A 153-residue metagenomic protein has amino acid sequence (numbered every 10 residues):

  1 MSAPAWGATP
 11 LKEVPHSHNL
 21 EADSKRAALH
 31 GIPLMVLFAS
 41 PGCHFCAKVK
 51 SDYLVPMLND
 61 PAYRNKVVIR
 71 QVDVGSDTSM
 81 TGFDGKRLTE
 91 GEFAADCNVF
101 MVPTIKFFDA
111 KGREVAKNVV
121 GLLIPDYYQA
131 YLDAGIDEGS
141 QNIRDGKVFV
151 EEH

Functional and structural regions predicted by a protein language model:
S2-P4: N-terminal signal peptide c-region/cleavage motif recognized by signal peptidases
W6-V14: Cleaved targeting-peptide boundary
V14-S17, N59-L88: Thiol-based oxidoreductase modules, predominantly thioredoxin-like and allied folds used for disulfide exchange
P15-P33: A short beta-strand-turn-helix
L29-C43: Short active-site neighborhood of thiol/selenol oxidoreductases, capturing the structured segment around
P41-F45, Y53, V74-S79, G112-R113 (+1 more regions): Solvent-exposed loop/turn segments at secondary-structure junctions within structured extracellular/periplasmic domains
C46-A62: Typically the conserved alpha-helix immediately C-terminal to a functionally engaged Cys/Sec in thioredoxin-like
Y53-V55, E92-I143: Non-catalytic, surface beta->alpha helical segment in thiol-disulfide oxidoreductase systems
